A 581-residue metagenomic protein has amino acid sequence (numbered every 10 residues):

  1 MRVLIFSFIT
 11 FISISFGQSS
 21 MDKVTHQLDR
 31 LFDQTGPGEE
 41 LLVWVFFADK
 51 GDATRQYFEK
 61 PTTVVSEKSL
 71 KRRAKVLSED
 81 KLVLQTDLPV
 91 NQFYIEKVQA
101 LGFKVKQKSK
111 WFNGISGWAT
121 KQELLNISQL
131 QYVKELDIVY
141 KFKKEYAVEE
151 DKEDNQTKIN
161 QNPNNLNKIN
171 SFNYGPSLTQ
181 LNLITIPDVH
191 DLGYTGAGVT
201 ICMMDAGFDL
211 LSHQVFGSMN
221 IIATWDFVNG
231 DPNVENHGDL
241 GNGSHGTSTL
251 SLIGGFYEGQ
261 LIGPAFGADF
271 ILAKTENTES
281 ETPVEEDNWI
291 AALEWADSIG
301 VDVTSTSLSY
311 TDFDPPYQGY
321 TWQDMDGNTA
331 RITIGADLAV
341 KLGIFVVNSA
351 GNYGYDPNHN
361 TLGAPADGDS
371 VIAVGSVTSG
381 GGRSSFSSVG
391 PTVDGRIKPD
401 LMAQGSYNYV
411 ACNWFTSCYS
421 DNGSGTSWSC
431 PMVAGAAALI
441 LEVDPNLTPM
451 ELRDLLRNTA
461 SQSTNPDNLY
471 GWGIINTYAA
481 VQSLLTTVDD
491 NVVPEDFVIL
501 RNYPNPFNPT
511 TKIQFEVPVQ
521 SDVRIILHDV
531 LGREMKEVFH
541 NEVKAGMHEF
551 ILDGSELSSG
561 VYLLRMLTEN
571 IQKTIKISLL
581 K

Functional and structural regions predicted by a protein language model:
M1-M21: Bacterial Sec-dependent N-terminal signal peptides
F6, F11, V493-Y503, F507-K581: C-terminal outer-membrane/trafficking sorting elements
Q18, G36-G38, Q56-Y57, E135 (+10 more regions): Subtilisin-like serine protease catalytic core
S19-T157: Inhibitory N-terminal propeptides of secreted protease zymogens
S20-P37, K106-S109, A119, E123-L124 (+5 more regions): N-terminal domain-start motif of subtilase-like serine proteases
I271-N277, D302, G405-Y470: Hydrolase catalytic cores
E286-W289, F313-T321, N348-V371, G375-K398 (+2 more regions): Active-site-adjacent substrate-recognition loops and nearby beta-strands within hydrolase catalytic domains
A296-M325, S349: Short acidic, glycine-rich surface-loop motifs adjacent to enzyme active sites
